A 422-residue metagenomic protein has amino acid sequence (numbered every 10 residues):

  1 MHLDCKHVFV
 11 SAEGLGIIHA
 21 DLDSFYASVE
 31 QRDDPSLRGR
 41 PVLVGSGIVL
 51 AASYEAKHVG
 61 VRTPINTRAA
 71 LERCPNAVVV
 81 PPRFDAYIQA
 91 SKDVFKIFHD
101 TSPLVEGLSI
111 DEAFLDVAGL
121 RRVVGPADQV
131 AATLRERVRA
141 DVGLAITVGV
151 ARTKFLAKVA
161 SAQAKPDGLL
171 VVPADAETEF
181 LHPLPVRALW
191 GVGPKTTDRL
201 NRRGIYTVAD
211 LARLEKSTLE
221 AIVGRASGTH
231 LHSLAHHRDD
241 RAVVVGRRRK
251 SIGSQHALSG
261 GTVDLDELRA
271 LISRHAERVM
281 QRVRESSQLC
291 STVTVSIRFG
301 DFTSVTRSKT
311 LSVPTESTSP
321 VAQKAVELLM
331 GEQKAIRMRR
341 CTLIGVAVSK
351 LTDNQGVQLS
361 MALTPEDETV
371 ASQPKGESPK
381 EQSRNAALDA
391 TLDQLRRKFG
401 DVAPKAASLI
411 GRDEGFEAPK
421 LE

Functional and structural regions predicted by a protein language model:
M1-H230, H236, R241-V243, Q281 (+1 more regions): Gly/Gly-Pro- and Ser/Thr-rich, intrinsically disordered tail segments characteristic of DNA damage-repair and tolerance
S11-A12, H19, A188, T196-R340 (+1 more regions): DNA-contacting surface of Y-family translesion DNA polymerases
S24, G119, R152, F299 (+3 more regions): Non-catalytic surface loops within mature trypsin-like serine protease
R40, I146, D167, S291-V293 (+2 more regions): Change "...and in nucleic-acid phosphodiester-cleaving endonucleases..." to "...and in nucleic-acid processing enzymes
L108-E112, A151-K154, Q288-T292, R339-L343: Short Gly/Ser/Thr- and Asp/Glu-enriched loop/turn motifs at secondary-structure junctions
V295, V346, G400: Hydrophobic, well-ordered secondary-structure elements that form the walls of internal hydrophobic environments
T315-Q394: C-terminal hydrophobic structural anchor segments that stabilize assembly/packing rather than catalytic chemistry
